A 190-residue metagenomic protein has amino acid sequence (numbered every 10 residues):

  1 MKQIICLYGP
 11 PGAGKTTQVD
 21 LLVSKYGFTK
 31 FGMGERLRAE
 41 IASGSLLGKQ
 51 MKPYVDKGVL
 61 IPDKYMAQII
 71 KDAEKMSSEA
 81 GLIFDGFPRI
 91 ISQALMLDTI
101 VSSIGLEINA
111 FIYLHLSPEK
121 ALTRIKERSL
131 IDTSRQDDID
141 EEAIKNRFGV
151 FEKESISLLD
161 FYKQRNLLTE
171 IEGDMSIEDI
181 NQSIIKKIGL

Functional and structural regions predicted by a protein language model:
M1-L190: Glycine-rich phosphate-binding loop of ATP-dependent small-molecule kinases
